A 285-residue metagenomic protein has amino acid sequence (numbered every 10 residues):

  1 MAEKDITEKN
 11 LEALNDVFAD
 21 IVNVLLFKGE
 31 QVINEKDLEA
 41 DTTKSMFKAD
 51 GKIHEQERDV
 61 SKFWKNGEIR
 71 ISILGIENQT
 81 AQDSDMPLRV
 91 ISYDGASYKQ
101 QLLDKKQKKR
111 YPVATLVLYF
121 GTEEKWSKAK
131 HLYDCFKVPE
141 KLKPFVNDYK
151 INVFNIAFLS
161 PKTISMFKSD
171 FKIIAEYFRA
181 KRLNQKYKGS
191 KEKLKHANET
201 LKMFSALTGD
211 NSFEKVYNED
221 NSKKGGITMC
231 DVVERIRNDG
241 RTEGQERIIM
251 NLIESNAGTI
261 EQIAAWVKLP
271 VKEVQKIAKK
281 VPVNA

Functional and structural regions predicted by a protein language model:
M1-A285: Elongated, amphipathic alpha-helical interaction scaffolds
